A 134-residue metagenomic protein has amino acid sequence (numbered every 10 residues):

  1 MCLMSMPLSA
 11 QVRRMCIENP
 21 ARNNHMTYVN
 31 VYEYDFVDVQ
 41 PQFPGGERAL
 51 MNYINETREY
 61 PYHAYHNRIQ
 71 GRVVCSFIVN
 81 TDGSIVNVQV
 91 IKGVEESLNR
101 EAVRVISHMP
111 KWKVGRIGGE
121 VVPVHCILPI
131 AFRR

Functional and structural regions predicted by a protein language model:
M4-R134: Charge-biased low-complexity segments
